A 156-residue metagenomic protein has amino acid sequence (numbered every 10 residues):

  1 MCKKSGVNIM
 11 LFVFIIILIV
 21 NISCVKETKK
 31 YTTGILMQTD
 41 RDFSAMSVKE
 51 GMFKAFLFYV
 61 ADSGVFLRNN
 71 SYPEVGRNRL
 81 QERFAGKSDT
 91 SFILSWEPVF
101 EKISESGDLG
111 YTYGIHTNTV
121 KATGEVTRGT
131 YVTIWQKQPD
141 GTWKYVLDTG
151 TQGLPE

Functional and structural regions predicted by a protein language model:
M1-F12: Bacterial N-terminal signal peptides that target proteins for export
C2, S23-F53, L57-F58: Short, low-complexity N-terminal intrinsically disordered segments enriched in polar/charged residues
M10-N21: Bacterial N-terminal signal peptides
Y31-G34, G51-I103, T123: A solvent-exposed, acidic/Ser-Thr-rich amphipathic alpha-helical stretch
F43, L109-Y113, I134-W135, W143: Short, structured motif recognition centered on aromatic/hydrophobic residues
S63, Y113-T119: Generic short beta-strand segments
S91-P98, Y111-I115, V126-V132: Short, surface-exposed coil-to-beta transition loops
R128-L154: Short beta-strand edge/turn micro-motifs at domain boundaries
